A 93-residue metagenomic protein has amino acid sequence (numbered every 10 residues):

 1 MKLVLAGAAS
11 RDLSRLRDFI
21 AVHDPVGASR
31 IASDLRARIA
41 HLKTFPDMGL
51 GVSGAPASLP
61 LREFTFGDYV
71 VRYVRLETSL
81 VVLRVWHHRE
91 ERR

Functional and structural regions predicted by a protein language model:
M1-K2, R93: Absolute protein N-terminus
K2-L61, L76: Basic, Lys/Arg-enriched alpha-helical interface segments
F66-R93: Enriched for short, Lys/Arg-rich terminal
